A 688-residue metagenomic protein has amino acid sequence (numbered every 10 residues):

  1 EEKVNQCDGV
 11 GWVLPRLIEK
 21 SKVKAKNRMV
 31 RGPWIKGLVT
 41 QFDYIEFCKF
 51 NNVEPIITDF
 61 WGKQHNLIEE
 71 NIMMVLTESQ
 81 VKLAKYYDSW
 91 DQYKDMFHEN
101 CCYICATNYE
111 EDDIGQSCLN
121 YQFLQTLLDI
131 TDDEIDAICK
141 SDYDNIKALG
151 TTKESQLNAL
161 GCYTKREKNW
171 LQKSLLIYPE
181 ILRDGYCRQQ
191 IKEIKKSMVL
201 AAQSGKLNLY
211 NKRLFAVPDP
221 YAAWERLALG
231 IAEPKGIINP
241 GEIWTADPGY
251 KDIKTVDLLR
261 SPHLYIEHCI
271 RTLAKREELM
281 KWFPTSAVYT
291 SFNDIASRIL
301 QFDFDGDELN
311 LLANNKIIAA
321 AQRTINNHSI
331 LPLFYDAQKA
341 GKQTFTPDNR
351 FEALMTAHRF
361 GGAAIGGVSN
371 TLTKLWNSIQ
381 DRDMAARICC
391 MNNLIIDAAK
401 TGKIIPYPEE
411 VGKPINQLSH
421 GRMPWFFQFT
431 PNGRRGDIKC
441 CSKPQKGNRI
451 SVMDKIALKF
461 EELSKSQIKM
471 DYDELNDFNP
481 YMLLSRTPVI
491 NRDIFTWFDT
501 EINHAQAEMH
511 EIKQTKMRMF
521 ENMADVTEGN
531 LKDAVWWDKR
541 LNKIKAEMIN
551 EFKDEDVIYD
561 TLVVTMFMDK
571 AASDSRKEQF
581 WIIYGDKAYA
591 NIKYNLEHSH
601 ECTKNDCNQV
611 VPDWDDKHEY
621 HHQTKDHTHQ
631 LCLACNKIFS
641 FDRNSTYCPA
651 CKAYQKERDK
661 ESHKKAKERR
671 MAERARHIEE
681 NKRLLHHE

Functional and structural regions predicted by a protein language model:
E1-Q301, E308, N314-K652, E657-E688: Beta-strand-enriched accessory nucleic-acid recognition/scaffold domains that flank the catalytic cores of large
